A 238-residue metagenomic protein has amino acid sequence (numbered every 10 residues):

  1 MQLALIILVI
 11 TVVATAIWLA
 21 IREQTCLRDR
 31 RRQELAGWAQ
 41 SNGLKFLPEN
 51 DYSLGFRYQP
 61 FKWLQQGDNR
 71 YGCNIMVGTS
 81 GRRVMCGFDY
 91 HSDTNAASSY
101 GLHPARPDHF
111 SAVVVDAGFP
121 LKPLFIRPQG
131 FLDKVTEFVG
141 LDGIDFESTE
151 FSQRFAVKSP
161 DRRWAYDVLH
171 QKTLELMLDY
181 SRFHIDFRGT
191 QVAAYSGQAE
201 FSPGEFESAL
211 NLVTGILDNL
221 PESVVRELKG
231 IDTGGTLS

Functional and structural regions predicted by a protein language model:
M1-I10: Feature marks short, highly hydrophobic, charge-poor N-terminal signal-anchor/signal peptide-like helices that anchor
V9-A14, L54: Short N-terminal leader segment in a subset of presequences, especially plant chloroplast and some mitochondrial
T15-S41: Transmembrane-cytosolic junction motif
E34-S238: Charged, low-complexity intrinsically disordered regions
